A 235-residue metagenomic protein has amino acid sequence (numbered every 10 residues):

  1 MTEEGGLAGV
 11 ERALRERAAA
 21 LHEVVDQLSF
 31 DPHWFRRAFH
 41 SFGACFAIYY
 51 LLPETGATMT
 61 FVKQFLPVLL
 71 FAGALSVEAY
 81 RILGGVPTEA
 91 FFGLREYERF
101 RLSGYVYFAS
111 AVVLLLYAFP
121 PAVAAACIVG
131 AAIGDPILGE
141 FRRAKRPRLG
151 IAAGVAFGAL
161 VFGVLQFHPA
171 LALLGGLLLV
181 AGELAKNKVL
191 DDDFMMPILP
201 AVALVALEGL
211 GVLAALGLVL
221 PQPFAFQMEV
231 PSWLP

Functional and structural regions predicted by a protein language model:
T2-P235: Hydrophobic alpha-helical transmembrane segments
